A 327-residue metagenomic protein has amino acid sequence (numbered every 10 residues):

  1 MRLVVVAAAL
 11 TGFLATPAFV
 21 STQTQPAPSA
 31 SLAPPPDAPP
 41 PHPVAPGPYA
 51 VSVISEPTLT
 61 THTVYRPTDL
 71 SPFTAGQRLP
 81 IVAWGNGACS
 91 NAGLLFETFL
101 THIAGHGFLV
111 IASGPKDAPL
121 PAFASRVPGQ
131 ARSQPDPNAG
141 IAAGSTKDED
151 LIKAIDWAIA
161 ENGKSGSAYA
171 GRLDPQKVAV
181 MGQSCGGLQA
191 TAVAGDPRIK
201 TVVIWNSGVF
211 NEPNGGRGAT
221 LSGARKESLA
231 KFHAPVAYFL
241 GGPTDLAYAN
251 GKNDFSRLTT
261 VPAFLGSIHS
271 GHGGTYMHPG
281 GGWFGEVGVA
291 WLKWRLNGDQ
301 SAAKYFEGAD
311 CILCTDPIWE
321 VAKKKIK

Functional and structural regions predicted by a protein language model:
V5-P17: Bacterial N-terminal signal peptides
P17-Q25: Signal peptide processing junction and immediate N-terminal pro/mature segment of secreted/exported proteins
Q25-Q77: N-terminal cap/lid segment of alpha/beta-hydrolase-fold proteins
S55-L173: Serine-hydrolase catalytic machinery in alpha/beta-hydrolase-like enzymes
Q77-I81, H106-I111, P175-K177, P197-V202 (+2 more regions): Loop/turn elements at helix/coil->beta-strand transitions in domains of secreted/extracellular proteins
A154-K231: Primarily recognizes the serine-hydrolase "nucleophile elbow" in alpha/beta-hydrolase and SGNH/GDSL folds
K200-H278: The feature captures the conserved acid-bearing segment of alpha/beta-hydrolase catalytic domains
S270-G273, H278-K327: Alpha/beta-hydrolase-fold serine-hydrolase catalytic core, especially in secreted/extracellular enzymes
